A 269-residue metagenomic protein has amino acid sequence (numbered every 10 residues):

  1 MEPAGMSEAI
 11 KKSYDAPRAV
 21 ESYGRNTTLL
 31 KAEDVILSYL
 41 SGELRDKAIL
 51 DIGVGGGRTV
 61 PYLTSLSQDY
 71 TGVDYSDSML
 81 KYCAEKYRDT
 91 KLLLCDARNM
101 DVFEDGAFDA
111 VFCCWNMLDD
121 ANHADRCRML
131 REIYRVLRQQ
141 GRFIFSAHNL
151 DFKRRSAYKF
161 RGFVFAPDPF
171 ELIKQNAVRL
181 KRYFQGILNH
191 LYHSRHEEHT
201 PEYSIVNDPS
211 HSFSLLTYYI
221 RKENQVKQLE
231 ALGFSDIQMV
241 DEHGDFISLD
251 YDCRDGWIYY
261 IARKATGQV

Functional and structural regions predicted by a protein language model:
M1-L44, Y62: Conserved class I S-adenosyl-L-methionine
D46-G55: Conserved class I S-adenosyl-L-methionine
G56-N99: Class I SAM-dependent methyltransferase SAM/SAH-binding core
D101-V111: A short acidic, Gly/Pro-enriched loop at the edge of an enzyme's catalytic core that lines a small-molecule cofactor
C127-Q139: A short glycine-rich, Lys/Arg-flanked "PGG" loop and its adjoining helix->strand segment in the class I
S146, L150-Q228: SAM-dependent methyltransferase
L232, S248-V269: Core SAM-dependent methyltransferase catalytic element
S235-D245: Conserved S-adenosyl-L-methionine
